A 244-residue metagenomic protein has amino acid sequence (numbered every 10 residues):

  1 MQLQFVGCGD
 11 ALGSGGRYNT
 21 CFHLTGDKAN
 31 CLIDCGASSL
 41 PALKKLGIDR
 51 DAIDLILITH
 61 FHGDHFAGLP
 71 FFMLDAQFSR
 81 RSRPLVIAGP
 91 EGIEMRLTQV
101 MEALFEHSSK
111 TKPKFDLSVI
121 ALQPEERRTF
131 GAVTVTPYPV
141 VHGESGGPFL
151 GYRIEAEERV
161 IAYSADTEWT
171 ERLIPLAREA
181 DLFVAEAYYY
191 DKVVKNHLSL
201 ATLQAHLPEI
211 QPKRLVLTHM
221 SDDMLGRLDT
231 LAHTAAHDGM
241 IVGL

Functional and structural regions predicted by a protein language model:
M1-A162, D229-L244: Binuclear metal-dependent hydrolase catalytic cores
I33, T59, A165, A185 (+1 more regions): Active-site flanking residues adjacent to catalytic metal/cofactor-binding acidic residues
A37-S38, V141-E144, T167-T170, S221-D223: Short beta->alpha connector loops
E168-L244: Cap/insert and terminal regions of metallo-dependent hydrolase folds
